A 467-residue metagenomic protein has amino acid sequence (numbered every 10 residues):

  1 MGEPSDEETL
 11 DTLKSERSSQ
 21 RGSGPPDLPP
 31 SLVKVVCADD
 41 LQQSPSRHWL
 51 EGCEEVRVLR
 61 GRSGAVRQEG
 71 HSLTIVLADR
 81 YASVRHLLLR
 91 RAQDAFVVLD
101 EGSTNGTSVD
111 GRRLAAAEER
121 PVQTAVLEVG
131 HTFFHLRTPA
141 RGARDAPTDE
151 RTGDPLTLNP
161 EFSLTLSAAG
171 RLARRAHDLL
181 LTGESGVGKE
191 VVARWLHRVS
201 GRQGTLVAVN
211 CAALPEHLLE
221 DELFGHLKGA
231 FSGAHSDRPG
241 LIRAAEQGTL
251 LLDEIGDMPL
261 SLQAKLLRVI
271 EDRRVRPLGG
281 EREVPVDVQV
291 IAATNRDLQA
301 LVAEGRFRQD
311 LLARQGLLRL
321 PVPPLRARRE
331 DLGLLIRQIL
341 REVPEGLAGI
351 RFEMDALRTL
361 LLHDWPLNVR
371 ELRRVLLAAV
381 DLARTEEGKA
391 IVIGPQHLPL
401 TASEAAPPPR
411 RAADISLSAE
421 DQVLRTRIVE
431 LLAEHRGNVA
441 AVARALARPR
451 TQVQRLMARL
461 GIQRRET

Functional and structural regions predicted by a protein language model:
M1-R80, R90: Intrinsically disordered, low-complexity acidic Ser/Thr-rich regulatory segments
M1-S23, D27-L28, V36, Q43-S44 (+3 more regions): Bacterial C-terminal helix-turn-helix
G2-R21, V58, R91-T104, S108-L158: C-terminal boundary/linker segments immediately following FHA domains
R91, H197-G204, G279-Q289, D297-E404 (+1 more regions): Nucleotide-binding/hydrolysis machinery
A143-S167, H217, H363, L417: Dynamic helix-loop-helix/coil hinge segments at AAA+ ATPase domain boundaries and subdomain interfaces
T165, V187, V209, L223 (+14 more regions): Conserved RecA-like P-loop NTPase ATPase core
A168-G233, R243-P259, D287, P324-R329 (+2 more regions): Conserved post-Walker A coupling segment in P-loop NTPases
K228, S261-P285, A293-A303: Conserved catalytic/switch belt of AAA+ P-loop NTPases
